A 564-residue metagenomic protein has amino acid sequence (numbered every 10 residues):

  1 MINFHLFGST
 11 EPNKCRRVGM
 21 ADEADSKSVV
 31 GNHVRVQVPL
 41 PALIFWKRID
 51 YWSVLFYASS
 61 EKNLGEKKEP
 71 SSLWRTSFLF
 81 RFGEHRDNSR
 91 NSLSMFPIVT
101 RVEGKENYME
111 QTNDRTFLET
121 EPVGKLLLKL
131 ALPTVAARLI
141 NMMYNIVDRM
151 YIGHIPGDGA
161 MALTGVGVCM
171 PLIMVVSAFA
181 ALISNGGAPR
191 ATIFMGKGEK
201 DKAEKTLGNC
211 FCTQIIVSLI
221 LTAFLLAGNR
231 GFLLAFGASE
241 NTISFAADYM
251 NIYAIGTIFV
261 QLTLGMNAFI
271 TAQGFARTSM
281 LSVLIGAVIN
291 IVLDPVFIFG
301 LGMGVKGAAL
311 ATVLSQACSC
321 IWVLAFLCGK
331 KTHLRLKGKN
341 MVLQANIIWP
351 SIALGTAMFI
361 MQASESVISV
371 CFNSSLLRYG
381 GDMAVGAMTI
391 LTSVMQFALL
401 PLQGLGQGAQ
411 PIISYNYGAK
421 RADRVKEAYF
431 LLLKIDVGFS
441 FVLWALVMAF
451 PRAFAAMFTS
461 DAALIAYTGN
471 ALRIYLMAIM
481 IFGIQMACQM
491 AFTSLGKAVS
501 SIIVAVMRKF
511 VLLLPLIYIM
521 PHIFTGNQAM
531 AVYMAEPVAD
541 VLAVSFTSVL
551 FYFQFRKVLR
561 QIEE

Functional and structural regions predicted by a protein language model:
M1-A21, I44-E106: N-terminal, intrinsically disordered charge-dense segments
N91-A131, A191-I258, G300-G355, I413-A478 (+1 more regions): Short alpha-helical transmembrane segments in multi-pass integral membrane proteins
K129-L130, V168, I291, A353 (+6 more regions): Hydrophobic alpha-helical transmembrane segments of integral membrane proteins, especially lipid-exposed positions
T134, R138, M150, P189 (+16 more regions): Transmembrane alpha-helix boundary and packing residues in multipass membrane permease domains and related
V135-P189, Y253-V260, W349-N416, D436-W444 (+3 more regions): Transmembrane helix-bundle signature of multi-pass secondary active exporters and lipid flippases
M143-I146, H154, A160, F194-K197 (+6 more regions): Helix-loop interface residues and adjacent transmembrane-helix termini in multi-pass membrane transporters, primarily
L163-A223, V260-S279, A387-A445, A449-P451 (+1 more regions): Small-residue-rich hydrophobic transmembrane alpha-helices
S184, Y253-T271, S279-A287, A308-I321 (+4 more regions): Short runs within selected transmembrane alpha-helices of multi-pass transporters and secretion channels
